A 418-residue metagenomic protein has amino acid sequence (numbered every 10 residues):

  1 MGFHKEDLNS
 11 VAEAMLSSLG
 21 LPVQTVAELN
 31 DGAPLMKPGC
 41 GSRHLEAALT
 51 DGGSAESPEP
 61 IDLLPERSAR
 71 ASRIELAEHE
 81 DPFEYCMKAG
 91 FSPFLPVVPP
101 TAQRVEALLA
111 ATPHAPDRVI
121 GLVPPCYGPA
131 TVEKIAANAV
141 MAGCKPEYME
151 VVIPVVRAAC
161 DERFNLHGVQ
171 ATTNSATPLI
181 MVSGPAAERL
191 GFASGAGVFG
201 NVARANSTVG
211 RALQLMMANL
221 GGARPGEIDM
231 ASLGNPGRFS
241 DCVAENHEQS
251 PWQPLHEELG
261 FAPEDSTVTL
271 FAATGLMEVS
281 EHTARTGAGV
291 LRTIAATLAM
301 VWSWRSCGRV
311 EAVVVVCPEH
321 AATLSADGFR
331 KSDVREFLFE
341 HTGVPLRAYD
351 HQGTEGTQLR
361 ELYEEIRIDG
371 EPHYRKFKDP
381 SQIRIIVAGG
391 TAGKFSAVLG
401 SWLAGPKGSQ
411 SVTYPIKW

Functional and structural regions predicted by a protein language model:
G2-W418: Non-transmembrane, aqueous-exposed alpha-helical and coiled segments at domain scale
